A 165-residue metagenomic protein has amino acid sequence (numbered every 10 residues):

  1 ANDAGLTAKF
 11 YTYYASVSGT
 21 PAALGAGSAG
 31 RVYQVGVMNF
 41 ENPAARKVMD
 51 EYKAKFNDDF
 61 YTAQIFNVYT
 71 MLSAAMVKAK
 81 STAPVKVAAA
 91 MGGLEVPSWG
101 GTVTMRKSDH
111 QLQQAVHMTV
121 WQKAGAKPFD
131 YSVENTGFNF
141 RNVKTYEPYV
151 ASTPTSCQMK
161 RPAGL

Functional and structural regions predicted by a protein language model:
A1-V37: Extracellular/periplasmic bilobed ligand-binding domains
T7-T12, T82-V85, G100: Acidic/polar loop patches that form or flank catalytic/metal-binding clefts of enzymes that bind anionic ligands
A15-T20, M38-E41, N67-V68, A124-A126: Solvent-exposed loop/turn segments at secondary-structure junctions within structured extracellular/periplasmic domains
S18-L24, A90, V103-S108: Intrinsically disordered, low-complexity boundary segments flanking structured domains
G25-A26, R46-E51, T119-V120: Short, surface-exposed amphipathic charged segments that create phosphate/polyanion-binding patches used for binding
F40-V96, Q113: Extracellular/periplasmic ligand-binding modules, especially the Venus flytrap/periplasmic-binding
W99-L165: Solvent-exposed, acidic/polar segments of extracytosolic/periplasmic ligand-binding ectodomains
